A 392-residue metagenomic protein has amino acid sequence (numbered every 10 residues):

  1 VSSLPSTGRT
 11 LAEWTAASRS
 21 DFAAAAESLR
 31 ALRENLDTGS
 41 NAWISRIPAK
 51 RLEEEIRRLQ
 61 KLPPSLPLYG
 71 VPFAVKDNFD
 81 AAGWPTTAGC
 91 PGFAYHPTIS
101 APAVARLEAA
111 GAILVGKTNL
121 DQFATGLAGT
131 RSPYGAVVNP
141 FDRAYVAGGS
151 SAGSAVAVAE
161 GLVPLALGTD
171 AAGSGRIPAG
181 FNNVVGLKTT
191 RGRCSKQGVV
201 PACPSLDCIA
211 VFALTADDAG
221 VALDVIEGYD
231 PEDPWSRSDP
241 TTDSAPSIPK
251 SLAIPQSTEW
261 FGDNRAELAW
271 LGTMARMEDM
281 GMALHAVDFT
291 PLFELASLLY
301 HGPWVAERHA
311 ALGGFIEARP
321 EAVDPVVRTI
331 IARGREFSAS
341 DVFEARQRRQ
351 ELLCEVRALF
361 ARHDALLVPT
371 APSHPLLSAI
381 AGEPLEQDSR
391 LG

Functional and structural regions predicted by a protein language model:
S2-A171, A275, M280-G281, A358: Gly/Ser-rich catalytic/binding loops embedded in alpha/beta enzyme cores
S2-P5, L68-P91, P249-A253, P303-L353 (+1 more regions): Short helix-loop capping/hinge segments that flank enzyme active sites or metal/cofactor-binding pockets
D21-E27, R57, R265-V287, G313-A318 (+1 more regions): Acyltransferase
G70, A109, V163, V326 (+1 more regions): Glycine-rich, small-residue loops and helix-cap segments that act as flexible hinges at active-site edges
K76, L107, A219, M277 (+2 more regions): Conserved hydrophobic/aromatic pocket- or pore-lining residues that grip, position, or stack substrates in active sites
P85-H96, D263-N264, L376-P384: Glycine/threonine-rich flexible loop motifs
G129, Y134, T169-Q197: Glycine/threonine-rich beta-strand-loop-alpha-helix active-site module that forms ligand/phosphate-binding
K188-L271: A short helix-breaking turn/cap at a secondary-structure junction
